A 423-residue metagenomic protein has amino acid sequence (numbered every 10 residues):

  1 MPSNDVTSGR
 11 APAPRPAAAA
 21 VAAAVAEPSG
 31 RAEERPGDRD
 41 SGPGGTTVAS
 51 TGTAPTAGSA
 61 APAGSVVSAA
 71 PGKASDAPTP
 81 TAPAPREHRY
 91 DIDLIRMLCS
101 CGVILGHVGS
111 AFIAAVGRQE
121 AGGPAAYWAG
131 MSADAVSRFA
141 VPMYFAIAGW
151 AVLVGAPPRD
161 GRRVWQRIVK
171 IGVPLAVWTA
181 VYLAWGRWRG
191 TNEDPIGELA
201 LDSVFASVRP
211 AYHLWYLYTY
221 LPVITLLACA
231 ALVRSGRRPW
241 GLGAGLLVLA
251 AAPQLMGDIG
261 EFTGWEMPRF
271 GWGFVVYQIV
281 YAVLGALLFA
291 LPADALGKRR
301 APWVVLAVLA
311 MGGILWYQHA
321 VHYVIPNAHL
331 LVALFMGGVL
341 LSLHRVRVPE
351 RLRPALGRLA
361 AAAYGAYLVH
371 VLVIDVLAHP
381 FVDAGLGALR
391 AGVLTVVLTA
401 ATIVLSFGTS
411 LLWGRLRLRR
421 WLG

Functional and structural regions predicted by a protein language model:
M1-T56, A63-L249, A384-G423: Membrane-cytosol interface segments of multi-pass membrane proteins, especially ER/Golgi lipid-handling enzymes
Y90, A129-P142, V204-T219, G257-Y281 (+2 more regions): Interfacial loop-to-helix transition and helix-capping segments at the boundaries of transmembrane helices
I104-V108, W178-A180, L246-G260, L306-H319 (+2 more regions): Aromatic-anchored segments of alpha-helical transmembrane domains
W150-L153, V223, L227-A231, Q278-A293 (+3 more regions): Hydrophobic transmembrane alpha-helices
R238-P302: Long hydrophobic alpha-helical segments that form multi-pass transmembrane helix bundles in integral membrane proteins
A244-L255, V304-Q318, M336-S342, L398-L411: Hydrophobic core of alpha-helical transmembrane segments in multi-pass integral membrane proteins
A290-G357, P380, L389-A391: Alpha-helical transmembrane segments and terminal signal-anchor/GPI-anchor hydrophobic tails, characterized by long
V373-D383: Transmembrane alpha-helical segments of integral membrane proteins
